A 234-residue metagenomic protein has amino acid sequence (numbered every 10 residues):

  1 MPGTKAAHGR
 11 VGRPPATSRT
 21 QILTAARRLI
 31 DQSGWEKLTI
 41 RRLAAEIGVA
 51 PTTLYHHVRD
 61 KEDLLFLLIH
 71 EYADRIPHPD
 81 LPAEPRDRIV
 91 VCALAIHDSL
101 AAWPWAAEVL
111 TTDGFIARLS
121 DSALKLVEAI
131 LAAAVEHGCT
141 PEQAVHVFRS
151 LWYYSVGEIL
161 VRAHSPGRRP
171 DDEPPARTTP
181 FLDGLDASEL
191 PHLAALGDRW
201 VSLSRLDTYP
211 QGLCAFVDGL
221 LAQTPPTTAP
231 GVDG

Functional and structural regions predicted by a protein language model:
M1-T17, H192-R199, T228-G234: N-terminal intrinsically disordered/low-complexity leader segments
Q21, A25, L29-D63, L67: Helix-turn-helix
H70-R75: Short, basic, alpha-helical segments at the C-terminal edge of helix-turn-helix-like DNA-binding modules
P77-K125, P141, F148: Hydrophobic alpha-helical connector segments
L126-F148, Y154, E158-R177, V201 (+1 more regions): Hydrophobic alpha-helical bundle segments that form small-molecule/ligand-binding pockets
T179-A195: Short glycine/proline-rich, acidic loop/turn segments that cap or connect secondary-structure elements
V201-S202, L206-P230: C-terminal all-alpha effector/ligand-binding and dimerization domain of prokaryotic HTH-type transcriptional repressors
